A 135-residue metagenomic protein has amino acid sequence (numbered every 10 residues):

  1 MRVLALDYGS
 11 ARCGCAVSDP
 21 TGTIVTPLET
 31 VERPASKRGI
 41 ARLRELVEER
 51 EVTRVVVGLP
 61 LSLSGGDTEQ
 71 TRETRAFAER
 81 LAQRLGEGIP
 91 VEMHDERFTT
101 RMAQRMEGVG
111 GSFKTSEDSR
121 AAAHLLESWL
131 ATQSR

Functional and structural regions predicted by a protein language model:
M1-L6, S10-R135: Phosphate- and other anionic-substrate recognition elements at nucleic-acid/protein interfaces
